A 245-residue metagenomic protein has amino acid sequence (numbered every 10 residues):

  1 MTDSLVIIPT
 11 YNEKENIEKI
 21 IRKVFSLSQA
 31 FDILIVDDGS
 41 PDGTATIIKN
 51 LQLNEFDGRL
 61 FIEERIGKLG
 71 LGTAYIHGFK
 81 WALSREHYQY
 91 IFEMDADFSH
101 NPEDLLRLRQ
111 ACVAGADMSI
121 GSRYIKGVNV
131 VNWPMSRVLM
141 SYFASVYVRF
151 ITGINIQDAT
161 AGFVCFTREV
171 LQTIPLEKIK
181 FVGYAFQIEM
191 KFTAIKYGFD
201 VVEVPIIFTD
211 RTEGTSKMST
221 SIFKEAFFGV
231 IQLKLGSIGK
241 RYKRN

Functional and structural regions predicted by a protein language model:
M1-S4, G153, E177-N245: Hydrophobic helical membrane-anchoring modules
T2-S4, F25-I35, G43, R59-L60: Short loop->beta transition adjacent to catalytic acidic/histidine clusters or analogous donor-positioning motifs
I8, F31-S40, E63-E64, M94: Short beta-strand/loop segment that forms part of the nucleotide-sugar
E13-L27: Short, well-formed alpha-helical segments that are part of the catalytic scaffolds of diverse glycosyltransferases
E15-K19, D42-L51: Acidic helix N-cap motif at the loop->helix transition within catalytic regions of sugar-transfer enzymes
D37-T46, G67, F98: A conserved acidic beta->alpha catalytic loop
E63-W81, Y88-Y90, P102-Y184, R211-A226: Acceptor/aglycone-binding surface of glycosyltransferases and processive sugar-polymer synthases
H87-D97: Short beta-strand-to-loop acidic/aromatic patch adjacent to the donor-nucleotide binding site
